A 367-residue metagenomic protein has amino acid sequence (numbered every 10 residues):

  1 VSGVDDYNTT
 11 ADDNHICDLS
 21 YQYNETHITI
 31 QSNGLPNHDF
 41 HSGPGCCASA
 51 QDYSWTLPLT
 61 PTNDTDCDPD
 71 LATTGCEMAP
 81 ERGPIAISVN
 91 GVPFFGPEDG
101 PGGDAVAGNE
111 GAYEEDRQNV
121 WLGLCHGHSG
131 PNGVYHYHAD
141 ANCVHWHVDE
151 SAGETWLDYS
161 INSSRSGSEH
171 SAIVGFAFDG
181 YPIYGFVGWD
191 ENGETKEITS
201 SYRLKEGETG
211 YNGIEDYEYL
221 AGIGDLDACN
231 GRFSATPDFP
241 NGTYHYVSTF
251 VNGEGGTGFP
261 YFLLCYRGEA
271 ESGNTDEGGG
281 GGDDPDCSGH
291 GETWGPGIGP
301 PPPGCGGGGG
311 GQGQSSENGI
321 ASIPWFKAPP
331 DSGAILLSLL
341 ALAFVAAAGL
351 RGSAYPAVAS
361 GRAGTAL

Functional and structural regions predicted by a protein language model:
V1-D116, G123: Solvent-exposed N-terminal domain segments of exported/luminal and surface proteins
G3-H15, D66-C76, G102-D116, V148-G167 (+2 more regions): Surface-exposed intrinsically disordered loops and tails
G43, V120-G127, L226-S234: Short, recurring structural edge motifs at helix starts
L57, N90-V92, P131-V144, F239-T257: Extracellular/lumenal glycan-associated surfaces
V89-F95, D99, G103-W156, F178-D179 (+1 more regions): Core of folded catalytic or high-affinity ligand/protein-binding domains in predominantly eukaryotic proteins
E169, V174-G281, P285-G310: Extended, compositionally biased non-globular segments
G319-S338: Juxtamembrane/start-of-transmembrane alpha-helix segments at the extracytoplasmic/lumenal side of membrane anchors
A343-L367: C-terminal membrane-anchoring or membrane-association module
